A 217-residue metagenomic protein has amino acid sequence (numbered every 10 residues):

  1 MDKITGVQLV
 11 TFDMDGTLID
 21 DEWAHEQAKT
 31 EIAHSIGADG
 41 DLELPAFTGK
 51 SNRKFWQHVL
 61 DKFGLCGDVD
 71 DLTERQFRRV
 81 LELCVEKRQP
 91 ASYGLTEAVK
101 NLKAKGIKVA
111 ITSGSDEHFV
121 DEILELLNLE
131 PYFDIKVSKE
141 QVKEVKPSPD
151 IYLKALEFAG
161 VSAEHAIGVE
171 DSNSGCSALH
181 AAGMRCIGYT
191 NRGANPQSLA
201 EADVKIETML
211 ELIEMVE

Functional and structural regions predicted by a protein language model:
M1-L9, K100-K103, D116-E217: Asp-based, Mg2+/Mn2+-dependent phosphohydrolase catalytic module
I4-T96, K100-N101, K105: N-terminal helical cap/lid subdomain that shapes the substrate entry/recognition surface in HAD-like hydrolases
T17, S113-S115: Conserved phosphate-coupling serine/threonine residues in phosphotransfer and NTP-handling enzymes
K29, L81-L83, K108-A110, K139-E140 (+1 more regions): N-terminal start-of-chain detector that recognizes signal peptides and the immediate post-cleavage beginning
D39, K108, R185: Residue-level detector of anion-binding/catalytic polar loops
A91, T112, E144: Residue-level marker of regulatory loop/turn positions in helix-turn-helix DNA-binding domains and in histidine
A110-I111, G188: Hydrophobic beta-strand core positions in alpha/beta domains
